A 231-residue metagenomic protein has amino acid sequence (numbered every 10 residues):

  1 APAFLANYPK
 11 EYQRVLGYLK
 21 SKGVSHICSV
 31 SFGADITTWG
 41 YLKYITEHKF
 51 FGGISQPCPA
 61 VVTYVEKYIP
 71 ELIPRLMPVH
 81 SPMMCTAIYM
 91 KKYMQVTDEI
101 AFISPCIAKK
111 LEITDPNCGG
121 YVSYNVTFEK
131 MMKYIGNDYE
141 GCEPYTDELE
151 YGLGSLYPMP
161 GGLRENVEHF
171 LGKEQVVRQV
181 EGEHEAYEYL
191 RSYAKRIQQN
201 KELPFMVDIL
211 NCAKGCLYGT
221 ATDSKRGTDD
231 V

Functional and structural regions predicted by a protein language model:
A1-V231: Iron-sulfur-associated redox domains of electron-transfer enzymes in respiratory and anaerobic energy metabolism
